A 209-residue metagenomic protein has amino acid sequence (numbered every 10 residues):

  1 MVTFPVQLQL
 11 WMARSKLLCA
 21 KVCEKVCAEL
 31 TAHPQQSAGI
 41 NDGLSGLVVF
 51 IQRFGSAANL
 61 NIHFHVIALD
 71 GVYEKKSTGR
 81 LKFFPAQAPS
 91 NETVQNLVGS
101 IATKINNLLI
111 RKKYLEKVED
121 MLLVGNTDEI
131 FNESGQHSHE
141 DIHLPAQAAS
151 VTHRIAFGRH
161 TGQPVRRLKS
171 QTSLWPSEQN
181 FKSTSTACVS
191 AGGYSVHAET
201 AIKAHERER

Functional and structural regions predicted by a protein language model:
M1-R209: Beta->alpha loop/short-helix hinge microenvironment recognizer with preference for catalytic Tyr/His contexts
